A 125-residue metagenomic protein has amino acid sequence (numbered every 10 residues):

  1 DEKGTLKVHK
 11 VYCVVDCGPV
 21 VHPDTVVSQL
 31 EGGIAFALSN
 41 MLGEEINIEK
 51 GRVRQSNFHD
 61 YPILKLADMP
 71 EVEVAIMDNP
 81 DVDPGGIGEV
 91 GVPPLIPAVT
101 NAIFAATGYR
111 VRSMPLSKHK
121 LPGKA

Functional and structural regions predicted by a protein language model:
D1-A125: C-terminal catalytic domains of large/alpha subunits in multi-subunit enzymes
